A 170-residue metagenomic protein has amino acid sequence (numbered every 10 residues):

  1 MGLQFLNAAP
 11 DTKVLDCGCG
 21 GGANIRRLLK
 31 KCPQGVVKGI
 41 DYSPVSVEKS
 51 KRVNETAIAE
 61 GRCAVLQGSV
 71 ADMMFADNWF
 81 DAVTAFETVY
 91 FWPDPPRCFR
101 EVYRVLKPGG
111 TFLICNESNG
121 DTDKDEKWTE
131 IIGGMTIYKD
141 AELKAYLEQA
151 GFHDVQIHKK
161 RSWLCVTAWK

Functional and structural regions predicted by a protein language model:
M1-T12, R27: Conserved alpha-helix/loop element of class I SAM-dependent methyltransferases that forms part of the SAM/SAH-binding
L6-A8, K31-C32, A57, L106: A generic alpha-to-beta junction signature in SAM-dependent methyltransferases
K13, V36, G109-T111: Short glycine-centered segments of the SAM/dcSAM-binding site in methyltransferase folds
L15-D72: Class I SAM-dependent methyltransferase SAM/SAH-binding core
A71-A82: A short acidic, Gly/Pro-enriched loop at the edge of an enzyme's catalytic core that lines a small-molecule cofactor
A82-D94: A short SAM/SAH-binding and catalytic strip from SAM-dependent methyltransferases
P96-P108: A short glycine-rich, Lys/Arg-flanked "PGG" loop and its adjoining helix->strand segment in the class I
R100, G110-T167: C-terminal alpha-helical "lid/dimerization" subdomain adjacent to the S-adenosyl-L-methionine
